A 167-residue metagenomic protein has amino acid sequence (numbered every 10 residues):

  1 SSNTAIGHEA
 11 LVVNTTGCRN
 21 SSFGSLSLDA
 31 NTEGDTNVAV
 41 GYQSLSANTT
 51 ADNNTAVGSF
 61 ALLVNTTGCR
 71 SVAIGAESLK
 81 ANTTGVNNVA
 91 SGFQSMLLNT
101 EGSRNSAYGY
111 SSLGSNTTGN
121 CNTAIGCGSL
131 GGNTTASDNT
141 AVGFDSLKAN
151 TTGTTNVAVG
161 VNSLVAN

Functional and structural regions predicted by a protein language model:
S1-N167: Glycine- and small/polar-enriched repetitive beta-structure motifs of secreted/surface proteins
